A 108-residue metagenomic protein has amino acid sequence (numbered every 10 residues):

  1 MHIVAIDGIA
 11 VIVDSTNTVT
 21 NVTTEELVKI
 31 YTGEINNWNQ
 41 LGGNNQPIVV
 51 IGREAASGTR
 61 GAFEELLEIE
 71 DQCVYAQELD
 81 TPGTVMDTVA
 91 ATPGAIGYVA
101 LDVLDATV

Functional and structural regions predicted by a protein language model:
M1-V108: Exported/periplasmic ABC-transporter solute-binding proteins
